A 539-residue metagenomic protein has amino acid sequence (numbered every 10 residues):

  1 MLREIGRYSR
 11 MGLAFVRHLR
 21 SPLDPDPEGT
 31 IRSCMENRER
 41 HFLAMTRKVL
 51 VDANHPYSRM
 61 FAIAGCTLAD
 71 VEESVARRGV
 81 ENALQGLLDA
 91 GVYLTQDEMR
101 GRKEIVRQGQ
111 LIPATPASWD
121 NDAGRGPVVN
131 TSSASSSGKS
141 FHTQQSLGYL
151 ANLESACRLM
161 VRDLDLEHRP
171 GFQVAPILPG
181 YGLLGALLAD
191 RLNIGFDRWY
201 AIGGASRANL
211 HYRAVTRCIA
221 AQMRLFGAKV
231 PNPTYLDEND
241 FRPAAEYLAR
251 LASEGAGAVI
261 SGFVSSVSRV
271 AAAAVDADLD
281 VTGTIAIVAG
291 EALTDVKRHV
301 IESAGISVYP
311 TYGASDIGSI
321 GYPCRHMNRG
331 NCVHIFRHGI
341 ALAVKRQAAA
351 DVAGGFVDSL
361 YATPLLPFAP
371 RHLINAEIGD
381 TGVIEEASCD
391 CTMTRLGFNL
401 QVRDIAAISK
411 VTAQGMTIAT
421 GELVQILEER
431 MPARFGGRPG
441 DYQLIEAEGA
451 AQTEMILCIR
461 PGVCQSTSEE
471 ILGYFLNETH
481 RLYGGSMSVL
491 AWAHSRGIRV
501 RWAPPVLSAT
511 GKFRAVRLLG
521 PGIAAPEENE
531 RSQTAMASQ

Functional and structural regions predicted by a protein language model:
M1-A62, D197-Q539: Active-site glycine/GP-rich loop and adjacent strand/helix microenvironment that borders small-molecule binding pockets
P22, A44, P56-N130, H142-Q144 (+3 more regions): Active-site diphosphate/adenylate-binding microenvironment
E98, Q144-L147, V174-P176, V264 (+1 more regions): Glycine-rich, histidine-containing beta strand-loop boundary motifs that form or position
R102, Y149, D316: Positions that flank functional sites
V129-S137: Conserved helicase ATPase motor motifs in RecA-like P-loop NTPase domains
Q144-V161, I285-G290: Long, hydrophobic, well-ordered secondary-structure blocks that form the structural core and pocket-lining surfaces
E154-E167, A245-S253: Conserved ATP-dependent adenylate/AMP-binding module captured primarily in the ANL superfamily
D165-G171, A175-R198: P-loop NTPase motor core
